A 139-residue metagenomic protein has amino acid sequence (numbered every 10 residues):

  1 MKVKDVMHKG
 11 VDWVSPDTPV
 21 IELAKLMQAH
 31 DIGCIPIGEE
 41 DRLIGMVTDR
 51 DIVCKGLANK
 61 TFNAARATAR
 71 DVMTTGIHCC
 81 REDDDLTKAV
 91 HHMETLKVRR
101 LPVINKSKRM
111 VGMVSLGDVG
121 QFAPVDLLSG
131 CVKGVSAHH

Functional and structural regions predicted by a protein language model:
M1-G10, T48-C79, D85-E94, M113-H139: Tandem CBS (Bateman) regulatory domains
W13-D31, C79-K97, I104-N105, A123: The conserved cystathionine-beta-synthase
M27-H30, I35-R50, M93, L101-G117: A glycine-centered beta-loop-beta connector
